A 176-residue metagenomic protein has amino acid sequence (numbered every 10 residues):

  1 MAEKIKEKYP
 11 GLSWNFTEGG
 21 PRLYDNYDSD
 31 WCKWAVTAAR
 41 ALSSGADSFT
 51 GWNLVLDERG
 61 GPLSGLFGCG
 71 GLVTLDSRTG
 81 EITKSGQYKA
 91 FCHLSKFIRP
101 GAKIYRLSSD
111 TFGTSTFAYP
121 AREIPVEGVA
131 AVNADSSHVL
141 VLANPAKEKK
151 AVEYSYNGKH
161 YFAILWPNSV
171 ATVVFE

Functional and structural regions predicted by a protein language model:
M1-I5, W31-R40, A121-V126: Alpha-helical scaffolding within the catalytic cores of extracellular/periplasmic polymer-degrading hydrolases
M1-Y24: Glycoside hydrolase catalytic-domain groove-lining segments
E7-Y9, L42-S44, I82, V132-D135: Extracellular/periplasmic catalytic domains that process cell-envelope and extracellular macromolecules
F16-K96, K103-T111: Aromatic/acidic polysaccharide-binding cleft in carbohydrate-active enzymes
K96-G101, L107-N157, N168: Carbohydrate-binding surface patches
K159-F162: Surface-exposed loop/edge segments in extracytoplasmic proteins
I164-E176: C-terminal beta-strand-rich structural cap/linker in extracellular carbohydrate-active enzymes
